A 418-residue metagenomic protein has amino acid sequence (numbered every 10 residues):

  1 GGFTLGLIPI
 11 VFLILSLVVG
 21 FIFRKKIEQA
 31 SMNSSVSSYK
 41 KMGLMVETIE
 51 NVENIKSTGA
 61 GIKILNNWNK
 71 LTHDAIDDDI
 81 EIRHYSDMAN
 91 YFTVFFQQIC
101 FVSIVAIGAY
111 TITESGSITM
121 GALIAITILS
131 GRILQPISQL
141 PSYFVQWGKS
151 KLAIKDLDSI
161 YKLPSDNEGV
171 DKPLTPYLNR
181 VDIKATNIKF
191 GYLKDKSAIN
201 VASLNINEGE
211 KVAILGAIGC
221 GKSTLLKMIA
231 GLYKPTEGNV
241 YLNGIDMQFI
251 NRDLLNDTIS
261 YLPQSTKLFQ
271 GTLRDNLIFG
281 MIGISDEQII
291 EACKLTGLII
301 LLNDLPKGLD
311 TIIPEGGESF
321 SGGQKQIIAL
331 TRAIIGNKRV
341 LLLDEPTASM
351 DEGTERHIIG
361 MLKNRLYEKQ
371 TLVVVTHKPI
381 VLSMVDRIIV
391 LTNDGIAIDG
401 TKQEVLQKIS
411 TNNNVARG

Functional and structural regions predicted by a protein language model:
G1-N33, A106-I118, Q135: Transmembrane helices of ABC transporter permease
L13-L15, S86-C100, M120-S142: Hydrophobic alpha-helical segments in the permease module
N33-E81: Loop segments that connect adjacent transmembrane helices in multi-pass transporters
S37, K41, S57-A60, H84 (+1 more regions): Cytosolic ends of transmembrane helices, especially the final helix of ABC transmembrane type-1 domains
S159, Y241, F249, N256 (+4 more regions): ABC ATPase nucleotide-binding domain helical subdomain, centered on the C-loop/LSGGQ "ABC signature"
A230: Helix-to-loop junction immediately C-terminal to a conserved catalytic motif
I335-R339: A short, proline-enriched helix->beta-strand linker immediately N-terminal to the Walker B motif in ABC-type P-loop
L341-E345: Catalytic Walker B motif of ABC-type/P-loop ATPase nucleotide-binding domains
